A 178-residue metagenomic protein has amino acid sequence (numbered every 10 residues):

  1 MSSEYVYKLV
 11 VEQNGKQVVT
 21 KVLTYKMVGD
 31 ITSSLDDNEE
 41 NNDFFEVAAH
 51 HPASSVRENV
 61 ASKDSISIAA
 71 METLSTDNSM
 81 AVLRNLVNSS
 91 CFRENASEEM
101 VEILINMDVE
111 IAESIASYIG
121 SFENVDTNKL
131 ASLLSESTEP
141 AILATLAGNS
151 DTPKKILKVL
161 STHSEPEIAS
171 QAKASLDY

Functional and structural regions predicted by a protein language model:
M1-Y178: Alpha-helical scaffold segments
